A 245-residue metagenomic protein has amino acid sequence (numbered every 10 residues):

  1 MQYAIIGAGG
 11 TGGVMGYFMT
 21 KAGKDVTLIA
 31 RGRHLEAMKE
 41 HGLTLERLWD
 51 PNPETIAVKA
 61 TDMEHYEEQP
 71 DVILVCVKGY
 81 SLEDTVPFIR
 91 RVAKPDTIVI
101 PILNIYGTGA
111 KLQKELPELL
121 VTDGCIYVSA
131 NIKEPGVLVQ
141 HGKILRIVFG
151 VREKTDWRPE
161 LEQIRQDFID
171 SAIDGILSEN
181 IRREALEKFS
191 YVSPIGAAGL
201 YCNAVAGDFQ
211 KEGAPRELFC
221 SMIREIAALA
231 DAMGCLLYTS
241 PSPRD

Functional and structural regions predicted by a protein language model:
M1-R47: NAD(P)+-binding Rossmann beta1-loop-alpha1 motif at the extreme N-terminus of oxidoreductases
A37, Q163, D167, E217-A232: A non-catalytic, amphipathic alpha-helix used as a structural packing/dimerization or gating element in enzyme scaffolds
N52-V137: Rossmann-like NAD(P)(H) cofactor-binding subdomain of soluble oxidoreductases
A93, L138-V151, L200-K211: Helix-loop-beta segment of a Rossmann-like dinucleotide-binding subdomain
N104-K188, P194: Rossmann-fold dinucleotide-binding core
R182-Q210, A214-A227: Active-site-proximal catalytic alpha-helix in oxidoreductases
Y238-D245: Conserved small/polar residues in nucleotide/adenosyl-binding loops
